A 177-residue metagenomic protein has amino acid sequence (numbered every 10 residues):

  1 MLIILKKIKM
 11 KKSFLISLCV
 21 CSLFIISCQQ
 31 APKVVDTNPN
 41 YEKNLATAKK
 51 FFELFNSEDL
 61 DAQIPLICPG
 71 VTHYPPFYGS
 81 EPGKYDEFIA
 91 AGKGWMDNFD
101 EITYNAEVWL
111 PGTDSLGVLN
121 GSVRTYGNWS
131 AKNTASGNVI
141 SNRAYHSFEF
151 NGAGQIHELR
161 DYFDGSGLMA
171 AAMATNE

Functional and structural regions predicted by a protein language model:
M1-P39: Bacterial Sec-dependent N-terminal signal peptides
C28-S57, D61: Short, low-complexity N-terminal intrinsically disordered segments enriched in polar/charged residues
F51, A62-I64, V71, F88 (+3 more regions): Hydrophobic pocket/interface hotspot
L60-S115, L119-G121: A solvent-exposed, acidic/Ser-Thr-rich amphipathic alpha-helical stretch
I67, P75, V123, G127-A131 (+1 more regions): Short beta-strand segments enriched in hydrophobic/aromatic residues within well-folded beta-rich domains
T125-Q155: Exposed beta-sheet edge and beta->alpha loop/turn motif
H157-E177: Low-complexity, intrinsically disordered terminal/linker segments enriched in charged and Gly/Pro repeats
